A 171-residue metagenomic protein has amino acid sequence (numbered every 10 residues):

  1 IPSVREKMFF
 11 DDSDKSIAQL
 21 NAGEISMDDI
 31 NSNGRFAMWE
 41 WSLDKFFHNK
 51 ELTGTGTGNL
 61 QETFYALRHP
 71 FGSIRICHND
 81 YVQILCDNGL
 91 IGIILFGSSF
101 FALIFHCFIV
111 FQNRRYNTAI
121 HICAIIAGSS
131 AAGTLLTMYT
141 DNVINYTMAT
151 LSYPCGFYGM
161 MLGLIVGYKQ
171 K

Functional and structural regions predicted by a protein language model:
I1-P2, V110, G156: Hydrophobic alpha-helical segments of polytopic membrane proteins
I1-S26, L43-H48, T57: A membrane-periplasm/extracellular boundary helix in multi-pass inner-membrane enzymes that assemble envelope glycans
K7, D14-M27, F111-I122, N145-T147: Short helix-coil transition/hinge motifs at the ends and kinks of transmembrane helices, capturing the brief
I25-D44, H48-N88: Long extracytoplasmic/lumenal interhelical loops at the membrane interface of multi-pass membrane proteins
G34, C77, L85-G89, I144-F157: Membrane-interface micro-motifs in multi-pass membrane enzymes
M38-W41, D80, I84, L103-H106 (+3 more regions): Generic recognition of well-ordered alpha-helical segments
N88-A132: Hydrophobic transmembrane alpha-helices and their immediate junctions
A124-K171: Transmembrane alpha-helices of multi-pass inner-membrane enzymes
